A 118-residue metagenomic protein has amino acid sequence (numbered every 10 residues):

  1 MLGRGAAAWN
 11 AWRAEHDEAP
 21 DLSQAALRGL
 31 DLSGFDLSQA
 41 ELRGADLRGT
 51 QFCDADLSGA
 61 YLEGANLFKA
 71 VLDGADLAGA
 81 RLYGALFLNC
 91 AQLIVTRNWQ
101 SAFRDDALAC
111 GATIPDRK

Functional and structural regions predicted by a protein language model:
R4-K118: Tandem repeat scaffolds
